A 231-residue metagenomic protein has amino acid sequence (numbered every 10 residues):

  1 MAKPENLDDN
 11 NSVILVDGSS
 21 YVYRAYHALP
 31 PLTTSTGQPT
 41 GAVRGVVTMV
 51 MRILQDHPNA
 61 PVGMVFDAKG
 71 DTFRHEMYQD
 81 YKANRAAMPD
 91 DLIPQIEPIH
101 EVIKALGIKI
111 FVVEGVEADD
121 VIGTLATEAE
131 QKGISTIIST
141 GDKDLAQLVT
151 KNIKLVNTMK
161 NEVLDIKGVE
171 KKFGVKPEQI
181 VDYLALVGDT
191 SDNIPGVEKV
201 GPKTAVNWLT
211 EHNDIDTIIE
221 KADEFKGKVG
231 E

Functional and structural regions predicted by a protein language model:
A2-E5, L32-T33, A83-E231: Extended two-metal-dependent nuclease catalytic cores across DNA- and RNA-processing enzymes
A2-K109, K160: Domain-level signal for Mg2+-assisted phosphodiester chemistry and nucleotide/NA-binding surfaces in nucleic-acid
